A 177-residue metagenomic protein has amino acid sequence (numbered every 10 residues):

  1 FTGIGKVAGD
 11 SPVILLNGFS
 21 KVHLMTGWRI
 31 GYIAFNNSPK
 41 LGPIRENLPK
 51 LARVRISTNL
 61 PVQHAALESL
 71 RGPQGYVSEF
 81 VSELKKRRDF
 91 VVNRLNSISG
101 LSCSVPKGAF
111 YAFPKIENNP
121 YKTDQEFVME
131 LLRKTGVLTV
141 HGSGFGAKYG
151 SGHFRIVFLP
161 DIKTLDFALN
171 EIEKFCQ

Functional and structural regions predicted by a protein language model:
F1-I4: Conserved PLP phosphate-binding loop immediately N-terminal to the Schiff-base lysine helix in PLP-dependent enzymes
K6-K85, R94, C176: Conserved core segment of the aminotransferase class I/II
V13, L101, V137: Short, conserved active-site loop motifs that form the nucleotide-linked donor/cofactor pocket
N17, Y32, V105, F113-K115 (+1 more regions): Short beta-strand segments
Q63, L67, S82-V92, C103-I116: Conserved glycine-rich beta-strand-loop-beta hairpin in the small C-terminal domain of fold type I
N118-Y121, D161-K163: Helix N-cap motif at beta-to-alpha junctions
E130-T139, F145-Q177: PLP-dependent enzyme catalytic core of the Aspartate aminotransferase-like
